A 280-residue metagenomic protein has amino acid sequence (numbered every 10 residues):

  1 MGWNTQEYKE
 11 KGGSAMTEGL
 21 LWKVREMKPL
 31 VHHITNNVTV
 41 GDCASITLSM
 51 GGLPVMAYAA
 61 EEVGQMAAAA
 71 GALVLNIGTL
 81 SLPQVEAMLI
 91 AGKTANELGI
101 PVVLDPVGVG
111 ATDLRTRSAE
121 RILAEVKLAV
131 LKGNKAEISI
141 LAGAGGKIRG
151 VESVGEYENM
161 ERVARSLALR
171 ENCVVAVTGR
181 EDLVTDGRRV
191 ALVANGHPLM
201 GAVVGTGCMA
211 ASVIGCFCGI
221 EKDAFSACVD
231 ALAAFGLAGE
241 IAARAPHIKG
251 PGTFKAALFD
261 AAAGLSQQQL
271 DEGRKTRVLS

Functional and structural regions predicted by a protein language model:
M1-M56: Glycine-rich phosphate/adenosyl-contacting loop at the front of the ribokinase-like
I46-L98, L104: Active-site cofactor/substrate anionic-group-binding motifs, chiefly glycine- and Lys/Arg-rich phosphate-binding loops
Q84-G133: Glycine/small-residue-rich loop that forms an oxyanion/phosphate-binding "nest" at active or ligand-binding sites
R115-V190: Conserved phosphate/ATP/ADP-binding segment of small-molecule kinases
I140, V204-A233: Short, small-residue alpha-helix embedded
V163-L167, A224-A238, L258-F259: Short, well-structured alpha-helical segments that form the helix of a local strand-helix-strand
A191-V204: Short pre-catalytic strand/loop immediately N-terminal to key active-site residues, enriched for Gly-Thr
L237-S280: Charged C-terminal helix
